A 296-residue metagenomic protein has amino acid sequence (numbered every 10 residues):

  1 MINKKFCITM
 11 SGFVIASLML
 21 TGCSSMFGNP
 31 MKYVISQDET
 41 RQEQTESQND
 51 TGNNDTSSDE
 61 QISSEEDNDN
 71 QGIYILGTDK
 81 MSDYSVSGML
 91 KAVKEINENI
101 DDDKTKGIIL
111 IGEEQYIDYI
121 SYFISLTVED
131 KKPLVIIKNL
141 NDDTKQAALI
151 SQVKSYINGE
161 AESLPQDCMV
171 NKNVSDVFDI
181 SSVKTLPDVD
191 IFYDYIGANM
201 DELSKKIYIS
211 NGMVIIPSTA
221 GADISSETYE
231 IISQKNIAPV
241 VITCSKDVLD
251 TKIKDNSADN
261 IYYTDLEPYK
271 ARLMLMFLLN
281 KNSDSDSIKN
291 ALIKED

Functional and structural regions predicted by a protein language model:
M1-I2, T51: Short, low-complexity interaction segments enriched in Ser/Thr/Pro/Gly
I2-M10: Bacterial N-terminal signal peptides that target proteins for export
M10-G12, T51: Enrichment for repetitive, rod-forming helical segments
V14-M19: Hydrophobic core
S24-D55, D59-D296: Active-site histidine-anchored catalytic micro-motif
